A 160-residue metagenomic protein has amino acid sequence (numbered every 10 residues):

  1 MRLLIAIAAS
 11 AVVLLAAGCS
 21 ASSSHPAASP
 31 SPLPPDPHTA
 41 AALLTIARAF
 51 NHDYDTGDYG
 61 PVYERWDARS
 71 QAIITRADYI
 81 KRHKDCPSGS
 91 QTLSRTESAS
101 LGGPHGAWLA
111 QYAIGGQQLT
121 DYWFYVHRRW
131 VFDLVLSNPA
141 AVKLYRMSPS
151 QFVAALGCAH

Functional and structural regions predicted by a protein language model:
M1-A8: Bacterial N-terminal signal peptides that target proteins for export
L15-G18: C-terminal motif of bacterial Sec signal peptides marking the signal peptidase cleavage site
S20-S22: Bacterial signal peptide processing site
S29-P32: Extracellular mucin-like PTS domains
P37-H38, L44-A49, T56-A107: Short solvent-exposed beta->alpha transition segments
I80-H127, L134-V142: Surface-exposed, charged secondary-structure patches
L134-H160: Low-complexity, intrinsically disordered terminal/linker segments enriched in charged and Gly/Pro repeats
